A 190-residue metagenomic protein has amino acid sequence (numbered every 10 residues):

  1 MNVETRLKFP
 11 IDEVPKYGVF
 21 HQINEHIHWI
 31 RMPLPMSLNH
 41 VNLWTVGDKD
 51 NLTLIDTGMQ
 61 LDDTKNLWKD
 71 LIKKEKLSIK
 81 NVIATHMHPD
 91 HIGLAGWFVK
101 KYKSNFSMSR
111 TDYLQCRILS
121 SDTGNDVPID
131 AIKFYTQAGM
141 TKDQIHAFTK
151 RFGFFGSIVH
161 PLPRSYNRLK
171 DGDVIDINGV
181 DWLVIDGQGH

Functional and structural regions predicted by a protein language model:
M1-I27: N-terminal amphipathic/basic leader segments beginning at the initiator methionine
N2, I23-I30, R151-I158, V180: Short Pro/Gly-enriched beta-strand edge/turn motifs at strand-loop
Y17-E75, S104: Conserved beta-strand hairpin/beta-sheet module of binuclear metal-dependent hydrolase folds, prominently
Q22, G172-H190: Core dinuclear metal-dependent hydrolase active-site scaffold
M36-L38, N167-L169, Q188-H190: A short catalytic or substrate-binding loop motif that flags glycine-/basic-rich loops and adjacent residues that bind
N51-T53, N81, V180: Structural motif
T57, A84-T85, G187: Ser/Thr-glycine-rich phosphate-binding loops at phosphate-binding pockets of nucleotides, nucleotide cofactors
D63, K69-I177: Active-site HxH/HxHxD metal-binding segment of metal-dependent hydrolases
